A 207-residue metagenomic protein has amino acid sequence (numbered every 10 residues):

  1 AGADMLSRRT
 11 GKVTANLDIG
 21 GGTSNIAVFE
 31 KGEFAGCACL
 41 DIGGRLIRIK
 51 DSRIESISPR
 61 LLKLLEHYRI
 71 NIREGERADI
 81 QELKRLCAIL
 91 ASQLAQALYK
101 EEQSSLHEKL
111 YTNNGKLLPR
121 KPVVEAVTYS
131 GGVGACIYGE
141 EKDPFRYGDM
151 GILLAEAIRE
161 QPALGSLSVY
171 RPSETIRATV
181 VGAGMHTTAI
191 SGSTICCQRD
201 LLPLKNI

Functional and structural regions predicted by a protein language model:
D4-D41: Gly/Thr-rich phosphate-binding beta-strand-loop-beta motif of the actin/hexokinase/Hsp70
L46-I207: Helical "lid/coupling" subdomains associated with nucleotide-phosphate turnover
